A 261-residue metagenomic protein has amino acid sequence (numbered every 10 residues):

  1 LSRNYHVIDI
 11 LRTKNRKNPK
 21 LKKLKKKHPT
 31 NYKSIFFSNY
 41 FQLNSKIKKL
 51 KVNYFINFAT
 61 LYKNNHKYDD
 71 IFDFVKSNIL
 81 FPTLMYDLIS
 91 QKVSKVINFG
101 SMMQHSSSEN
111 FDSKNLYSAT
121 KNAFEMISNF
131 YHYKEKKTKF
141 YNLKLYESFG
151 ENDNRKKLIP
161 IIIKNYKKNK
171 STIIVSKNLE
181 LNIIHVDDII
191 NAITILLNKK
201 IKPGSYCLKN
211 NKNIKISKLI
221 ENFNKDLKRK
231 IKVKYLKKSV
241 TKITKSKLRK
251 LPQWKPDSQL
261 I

Functional and structural regions predicted by a protein language model:
L1-Y54: N-terminal Rossmann/SDR dinucleotide-binding element
N15, T60-N64, S101-S107, E147-D153 (+1 more regions): Active-site proximal helix/loop that lines the substrate pocket of Rossmann-like NAD(P)-dependent oxidoreductase domains
S34-S77, S108: NAD(P)H-binding glycine-rich loop region in Rossmannoid oxidoreductase-like domains and their noncatalytic homologs
Y54, D69, D73-L84, F111 (+3 more regions): Glycine-rich NAD(P)-binding loop of the Rossmann-fold in SDR/ketoreductase-type enzymes
F55-N57, T83-L116: Conserved Rossmann-fold NAD(P)-dependent oxidoreductase catalytic core, especially the SDR/UDP-sugar
N57, K95-Q104, Y141-E147, N182-I183 (+1 more regions): Structural signature of the Rossmann-like NAD(P)-dependent dehydrogenase/reductase core
L116, M126-L181, V186-D188, N222-N224: NAD(P)-dependent short-chain dehydrogenase/reductase
N169-K170, I174-I261: C-terminal substrate-binding subdomain of Rossmann-fold SDR/epimerase-dehydratase oxidoreductases
